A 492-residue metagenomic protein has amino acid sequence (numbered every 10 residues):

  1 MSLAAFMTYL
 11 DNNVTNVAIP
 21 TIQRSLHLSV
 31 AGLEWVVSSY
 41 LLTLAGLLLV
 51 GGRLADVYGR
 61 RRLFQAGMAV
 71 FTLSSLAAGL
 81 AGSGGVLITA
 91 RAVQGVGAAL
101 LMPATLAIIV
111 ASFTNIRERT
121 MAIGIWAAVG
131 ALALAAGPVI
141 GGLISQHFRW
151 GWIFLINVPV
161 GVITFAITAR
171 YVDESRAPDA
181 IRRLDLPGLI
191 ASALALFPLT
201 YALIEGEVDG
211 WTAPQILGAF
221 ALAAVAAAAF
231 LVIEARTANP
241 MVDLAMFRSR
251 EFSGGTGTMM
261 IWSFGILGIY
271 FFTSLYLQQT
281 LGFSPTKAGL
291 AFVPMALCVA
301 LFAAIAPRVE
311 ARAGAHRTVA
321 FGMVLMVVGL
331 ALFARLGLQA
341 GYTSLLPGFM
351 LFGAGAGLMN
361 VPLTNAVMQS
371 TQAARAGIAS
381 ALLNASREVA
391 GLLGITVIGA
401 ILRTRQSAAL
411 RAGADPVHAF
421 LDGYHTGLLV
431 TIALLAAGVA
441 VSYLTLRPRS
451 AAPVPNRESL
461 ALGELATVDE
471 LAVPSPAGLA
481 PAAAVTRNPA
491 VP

Functional and structural regions predicted by a protein language model:
M1-R170, A304-I305, A313, V319-V327 (+2 more regions): Transmembrane-helix bundle of Major Facilitator Superfamily
M1-T43, R149, P187, T212-A229 (+2 more regions): Transmembrane core module of solute transporters
P20, G52-R53, G141-G142, T200 (+5 more regions): Small-residue-mediated transmembrane helix hinge/kink sites in multi-pass secondary transporters
Y58-M68, G84-G85, L101-T105, S112-I125 (+1 more regions): C-terminal module of multi-pass small-molecule transporters
A128, L132-F148, F197, Y201 (+2 more regions): A gly/Pro-rich, aromatic-decorated transmembrane alpha-helix motif that marks the paired, flexible gating helices
V158-A177, A193-E205, L222-T237, G438-P448: C-terminal membrane-cytosol helix-exit motif in multi-pass small-molecule transporters
A177-R182, N239-A245, Q369, L410-G413 (+1 more regions): Short, Lys/Arg-enriched, Gly/Pro-containing loop segments at transmembrane-helix junctions of multi-pass membrane
P178-I181, T445-P492: Intrinsic disorder in cytosolic terminal tails and internal cytosolic loops of multi-pass membrane transporters
